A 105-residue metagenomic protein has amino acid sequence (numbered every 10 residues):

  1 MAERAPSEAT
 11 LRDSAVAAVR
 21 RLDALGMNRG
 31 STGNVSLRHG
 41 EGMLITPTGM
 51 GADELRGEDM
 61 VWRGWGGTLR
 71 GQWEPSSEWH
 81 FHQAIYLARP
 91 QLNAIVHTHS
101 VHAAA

Functional and structural regions predicted by a protein language model:
A2-V96, A103: An anion-binding catalytic pocket shared by soluble metabolic enzymes
